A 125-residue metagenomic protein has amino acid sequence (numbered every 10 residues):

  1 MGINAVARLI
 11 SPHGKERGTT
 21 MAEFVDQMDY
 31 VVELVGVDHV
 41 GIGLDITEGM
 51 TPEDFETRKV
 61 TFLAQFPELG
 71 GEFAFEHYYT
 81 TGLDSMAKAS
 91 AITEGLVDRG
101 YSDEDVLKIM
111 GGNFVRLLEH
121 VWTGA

Functional and structural regions predicted by a protein language model:
M1, D45, V106: Conserved, mostly hydrophobic/aromatic
G2-L34, D38-H39: Catalytic pocket-lining loop regions of alpha/beta-barrel enzymes, especially the amidohydrolase/enolase/GH5 lineages
A5, V35-V60, F66, E72-G82: Short acidic/histidine-rich active-site segments
R8-P12, E48-T51, V115-L118: Flexible loop/turn segments at secondary-structure boundaries
K15, T61-F62, R116-L117: Alpha-helix boundary/interfacial micro-motifs
T20-D29, E33, E56-L69, W122: Short, electropositive alpha-helical surface patch
A74-A125: Mid-to-C-terminal alpha-helical segments outside catalytic/metal-binding sites
